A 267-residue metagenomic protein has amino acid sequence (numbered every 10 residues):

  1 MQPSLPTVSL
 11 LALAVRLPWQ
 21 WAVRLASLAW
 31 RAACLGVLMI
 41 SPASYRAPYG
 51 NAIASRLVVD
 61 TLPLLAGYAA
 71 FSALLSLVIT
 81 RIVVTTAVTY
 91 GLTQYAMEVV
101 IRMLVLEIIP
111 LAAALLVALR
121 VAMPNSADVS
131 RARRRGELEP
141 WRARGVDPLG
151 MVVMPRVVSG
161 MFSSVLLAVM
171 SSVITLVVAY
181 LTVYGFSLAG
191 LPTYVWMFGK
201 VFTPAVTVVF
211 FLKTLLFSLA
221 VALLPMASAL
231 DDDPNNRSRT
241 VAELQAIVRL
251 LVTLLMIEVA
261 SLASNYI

Functional and structural regions predicted by a protein language model:
P3-A52: Short, membrane-interfacial amphipathic segments enriched in basic
I40-A54, I79-L92: Helix-loop-helix hairpins and the membrane-proximal interhelical loops of multi-pass alpha-helical transport proteins
T61, L65, A69, I108 (+4 more regions): Selective transmembrane-helix segments that form parts of the transport pathway or gating/packing helices in multipass
L64-T85, L250-A260: Hydrophobic alpha-helical transmembrane segments of multi-pass membrane transport/permease proteins
I82-L106, M170-L215, L223-Q245, N265-Y266: Membrane-interfacial helix-loop-helix connectors in multipass membrane proteins
M97-L138: Hydrophobic alpha-helical transmembrane segments of multi-pass membrane transport proteins
V129-M154, R239: Short cytoplasmic-facing helical segments at TM-TM junctions of multi-pass membrane proteins
V259-I267: Juxtamembrane boundary at the C-terminal end of a transmembrane helix
